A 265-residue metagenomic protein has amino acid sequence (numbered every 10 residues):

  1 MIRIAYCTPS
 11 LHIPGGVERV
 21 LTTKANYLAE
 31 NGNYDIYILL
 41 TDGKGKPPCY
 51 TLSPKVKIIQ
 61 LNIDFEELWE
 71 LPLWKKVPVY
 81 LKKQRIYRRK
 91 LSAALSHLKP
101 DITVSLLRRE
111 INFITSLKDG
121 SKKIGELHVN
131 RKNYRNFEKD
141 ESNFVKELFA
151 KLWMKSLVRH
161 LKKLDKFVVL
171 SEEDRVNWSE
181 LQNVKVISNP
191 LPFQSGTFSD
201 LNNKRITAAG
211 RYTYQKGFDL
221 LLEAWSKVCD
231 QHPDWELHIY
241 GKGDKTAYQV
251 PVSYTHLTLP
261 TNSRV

Functional and structural regions predicted by a protein language model:
I4, I102-V104, L117-F137, E147: Active-site proximal beta-strand in glycosyltransferases
C7-P14, Y27, G32-P78, N177 (+1 more regions): N-terminal strand-loop element at the rim of the active site of nucleotide-sugar-dependent glycosyltransferases
P14, F193, T213-F218, Q231 (+1 more regions): A short, basic/aromatic alpha-helical/loop segment that forms part of the nucleotidyl-sugar donor-binding site
G15-T23, K204, A208, T213-K227: A conserved mid-protein helix/loop that constitutes part of the nucleotide-sugar donor-binding site
Y80, L91-E110, I124: Short N-terminal targeting/anchoring amphipathic segment
R89-A93, K146-F167: Membrane-proximal helix-turn-helix segments that form the acceptor-binding/catalytic region of lipid-linked
E173, P190: Carbohydrate-associated surface elements
T255-T261: Conserved small/polar residues in nucleotide/adenosyl-binding loops
